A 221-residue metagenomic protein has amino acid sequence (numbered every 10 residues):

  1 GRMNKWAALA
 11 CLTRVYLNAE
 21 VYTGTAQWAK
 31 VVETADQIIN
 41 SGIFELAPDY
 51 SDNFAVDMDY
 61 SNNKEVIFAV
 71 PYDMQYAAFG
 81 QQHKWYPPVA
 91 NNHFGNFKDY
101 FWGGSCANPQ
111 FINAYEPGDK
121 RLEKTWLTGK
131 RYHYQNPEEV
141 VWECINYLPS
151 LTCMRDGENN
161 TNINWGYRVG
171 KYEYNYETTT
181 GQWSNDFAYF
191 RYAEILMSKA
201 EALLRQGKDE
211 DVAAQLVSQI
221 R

Functional and structural regions predicted by a protein language model:
G1-L9, V21, S184-Y192, L196: Extended, leucine-rich alpha-helical cores of fungal transcription factors
R2-C153: An aromatic- and glycine-enriched ligand-binding surface/loop that stacks and positions planar moieties
N4-N18, Q206-R221: Long hydrophobic alpha-helices with heptad-repeat/coiled-coil character
K5, L12-R14, K84, R121 (+4 more regions): Basic side chains
T128-I220: C-terminal substrate/ligand-recognition segments
